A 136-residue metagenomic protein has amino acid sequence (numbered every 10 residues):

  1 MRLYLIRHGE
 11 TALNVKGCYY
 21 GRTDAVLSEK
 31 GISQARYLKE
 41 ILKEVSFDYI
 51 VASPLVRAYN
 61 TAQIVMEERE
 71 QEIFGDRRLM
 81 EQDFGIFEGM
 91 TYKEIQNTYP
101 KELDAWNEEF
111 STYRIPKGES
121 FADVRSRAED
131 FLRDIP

Functional and structural regions predicted by a protein language model:
M1-Y4: Extreme N-terminal starter segment of soluble prokaryotic enzymes
R7: Active-site beta-alpha turn of Rossmann-fold NAD(P)-dependent dehydrogenases/reductases
E10-T61, R114-E129: Loop-to-helix element that buttresses phosphate recognition and phosphoryl-transfer chemistry
L13, F74, F84-K93, S111-A122: Hydrophobic transmembrane alpha-helix bundles
V15-C18, K101-Y113: Short, basic/glycine-rich phosphate-binding loops at helix/coil junctions that contact nucleotide phosphates
Y37-L103: Phosphate-coordination/substrate-recognition cap region in phosphate-metabolizing enzymes
L132-P136: Short, intrinsically disordered, charge-balanced linker/junction segments flanking boundaries in proteins
